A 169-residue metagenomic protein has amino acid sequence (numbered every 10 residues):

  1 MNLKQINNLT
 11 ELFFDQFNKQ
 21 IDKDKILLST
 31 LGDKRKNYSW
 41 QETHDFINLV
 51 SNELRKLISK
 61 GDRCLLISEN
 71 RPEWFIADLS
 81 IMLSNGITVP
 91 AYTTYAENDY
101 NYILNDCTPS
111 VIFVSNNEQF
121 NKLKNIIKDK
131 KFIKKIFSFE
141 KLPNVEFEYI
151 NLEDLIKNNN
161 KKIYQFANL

Functional and structural regions predicted by a protein language model:
M1-E11: Flexible, non-catalytic linker and terminal segments flanking ANL/adenylate-forming cores
F13-S39, N144: AMP-dependent adenylate-forming
G32, K36-N37, S51-Y95: Conserved AMP-binding/adenylate-forming
G32, N121-L169: ANL superfamily adenylate-forming
I67-S68, V114-N117, F139-E140: Structural motif
Y95-N125: Conserved ATP-dependent adenylate/AMP-binding module captured primarily in the ANL superfamily
